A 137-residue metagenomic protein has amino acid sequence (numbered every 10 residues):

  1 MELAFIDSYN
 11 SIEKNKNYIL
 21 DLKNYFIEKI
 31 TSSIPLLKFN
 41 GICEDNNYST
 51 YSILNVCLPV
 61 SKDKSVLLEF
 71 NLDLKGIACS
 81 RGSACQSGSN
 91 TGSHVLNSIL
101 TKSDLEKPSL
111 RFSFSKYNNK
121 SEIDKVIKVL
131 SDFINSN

Functional and structural regions predicted by a protein language model:
E2-N137: Pyridoxal 5′-phosphate
